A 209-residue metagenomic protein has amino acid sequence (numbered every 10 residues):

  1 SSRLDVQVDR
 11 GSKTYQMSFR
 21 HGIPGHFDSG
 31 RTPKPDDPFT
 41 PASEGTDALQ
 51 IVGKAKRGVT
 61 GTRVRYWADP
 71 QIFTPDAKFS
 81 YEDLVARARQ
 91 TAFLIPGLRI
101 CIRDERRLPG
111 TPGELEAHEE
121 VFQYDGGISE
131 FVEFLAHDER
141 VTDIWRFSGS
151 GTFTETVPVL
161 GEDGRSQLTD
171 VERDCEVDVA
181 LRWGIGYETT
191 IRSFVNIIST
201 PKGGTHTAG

Functional and structural regions predicted by a protein language model:
S1-F131: GHKL-type ATPase core
R103-G209: GHKL/Bergerat-fold ATPase module in large chromosome/replication-associated machines
